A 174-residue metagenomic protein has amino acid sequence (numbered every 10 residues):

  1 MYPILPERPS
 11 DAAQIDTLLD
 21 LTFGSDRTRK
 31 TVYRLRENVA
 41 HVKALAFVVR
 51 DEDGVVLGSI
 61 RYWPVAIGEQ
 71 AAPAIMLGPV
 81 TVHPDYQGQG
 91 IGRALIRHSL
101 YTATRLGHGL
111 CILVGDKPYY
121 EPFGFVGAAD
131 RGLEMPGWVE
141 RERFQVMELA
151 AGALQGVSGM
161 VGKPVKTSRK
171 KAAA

Functional and structural regions predicted by a protein language model:
M1-Y33, H41-L57, Q70, F144 (+1 more regions): Short amphipathic alpha-helix that is part of the acyltransferase structural core
V32-N38, R131-E134: Short, solvent-exposed loop/turn elements at beta->coil junctions and helix N-caps that rim active or binding pockets
A46-V48, V55-A66, P73-T81: Conserved beta-strand in the GNAT
V55, E69-Q70, H83-A94, L106 (+1 more regions): Conserved glycine-rich acetyl-CoA-binding loop
L77, V82, G88-Y101, L113: Conserved acetyl-CoA-binding loop-helix of GNAT-fold acetyltransferases
Q89, R93, W138-A150: Accessory recognition modules or surfaces
R105-G109, V114-E140: Conserved active-site alpha-helix within GNAT-family acetyltransferase domains
